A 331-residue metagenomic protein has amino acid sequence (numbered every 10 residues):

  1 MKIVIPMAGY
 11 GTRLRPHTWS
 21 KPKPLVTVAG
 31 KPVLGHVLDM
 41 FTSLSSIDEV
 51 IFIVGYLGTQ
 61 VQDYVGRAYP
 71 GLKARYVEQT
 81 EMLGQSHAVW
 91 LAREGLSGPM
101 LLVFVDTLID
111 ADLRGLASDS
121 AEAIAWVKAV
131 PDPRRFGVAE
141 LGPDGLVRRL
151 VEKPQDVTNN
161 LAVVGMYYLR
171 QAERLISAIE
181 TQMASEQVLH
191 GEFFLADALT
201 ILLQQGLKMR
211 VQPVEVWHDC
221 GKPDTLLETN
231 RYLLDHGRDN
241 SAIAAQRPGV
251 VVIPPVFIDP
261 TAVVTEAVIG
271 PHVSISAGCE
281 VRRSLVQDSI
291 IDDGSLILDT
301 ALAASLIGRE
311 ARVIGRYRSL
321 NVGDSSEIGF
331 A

Functional and structural regions predicted by a protein language model:
K2-I5, R13, V26-T27, K31-F104 (+4 more regions): Conserved N-terminal catalytic core of the sugar/cofactor nucleotidyltransferase
Y10, D106-T107: Active-site metal-binding loops of divalent metal-dependent hydrolases
G11-P16, R134: Short N-terminal binding/cap micro-motifs at the start of the first secondary-structure element
L14, V61-V65, L175, I179 (+1 more regions): Hydrophobic packing residues within well-ordered alpha-helices of enzyme cores
W19-P24: Short alpha-helical oligomerization interface
E49-G55, V127, I290, L306: Short internal beta-strands
L108-E186: Conserved core of the sugar-phosphate nucleotidyltransferase
L146, T181-A331: Left-handed beta-helix
